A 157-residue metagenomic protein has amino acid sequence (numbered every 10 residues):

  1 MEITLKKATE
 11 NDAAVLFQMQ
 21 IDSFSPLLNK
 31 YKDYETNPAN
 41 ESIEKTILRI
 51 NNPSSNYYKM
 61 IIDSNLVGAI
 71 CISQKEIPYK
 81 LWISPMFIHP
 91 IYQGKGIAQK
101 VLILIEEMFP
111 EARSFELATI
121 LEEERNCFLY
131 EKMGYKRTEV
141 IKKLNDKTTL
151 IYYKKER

Functional and structural regions predicted by a protein language model:
T4-Q18: A short beta-loop-alpha structural element at the N-terminal edge of CoA-dependent acyl/N-acetyltransferase catalytic
I21-I47, S55: Conserved GNAT-fold acetyl-CoA-binding loop/helix
K59, N65-Q74, K80-W82, F87: Conserved beta-strand in the GNAT
Q74-S84, Q93, E111-R113, N145-T149: A conserved beta-turn-beta hairpin within the catalytic core of GNAT-like acetyltransferases that forms part
M86-Q93, T119-L121: A short, internal acetyl-CoA/4′-phosphopantetheine-binding micro-motif in the GNAT/acyltransferase core
Y92, G96-L104: Conserved acetyl-CoA pyrophosphate-binding loop and the N-cap/start of the following alpha-helix in GNAT-like
Q99-K100, E107, E122-E139: Conserved active-site alpha-helix within GNAT-family acetyltransferase domains
M108-T119: Conserved GNAT acetyl-CoA-binding A-motif
